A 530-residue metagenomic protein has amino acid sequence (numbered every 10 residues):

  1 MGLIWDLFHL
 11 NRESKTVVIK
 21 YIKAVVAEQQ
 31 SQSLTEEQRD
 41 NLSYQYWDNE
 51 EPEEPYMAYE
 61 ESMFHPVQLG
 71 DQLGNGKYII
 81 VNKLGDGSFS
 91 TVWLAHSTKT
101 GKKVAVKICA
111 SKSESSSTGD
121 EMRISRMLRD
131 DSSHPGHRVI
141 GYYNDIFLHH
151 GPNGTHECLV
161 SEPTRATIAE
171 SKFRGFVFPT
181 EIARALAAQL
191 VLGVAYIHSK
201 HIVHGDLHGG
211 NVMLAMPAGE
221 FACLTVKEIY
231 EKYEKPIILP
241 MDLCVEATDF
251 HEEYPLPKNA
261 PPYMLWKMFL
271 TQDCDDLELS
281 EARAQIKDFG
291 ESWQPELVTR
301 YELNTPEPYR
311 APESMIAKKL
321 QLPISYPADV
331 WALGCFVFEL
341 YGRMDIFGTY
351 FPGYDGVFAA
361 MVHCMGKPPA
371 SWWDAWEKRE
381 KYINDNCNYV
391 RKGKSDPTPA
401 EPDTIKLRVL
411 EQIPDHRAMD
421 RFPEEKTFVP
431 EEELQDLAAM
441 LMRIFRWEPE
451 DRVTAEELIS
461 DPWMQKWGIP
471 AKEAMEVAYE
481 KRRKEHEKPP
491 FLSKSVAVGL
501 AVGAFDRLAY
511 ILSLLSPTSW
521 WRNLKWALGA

Functional and structural regions predicted by a protein language model:
G2-L515, W520-A530: Intrinsically disordered, low-complexity regulatory segments of kinases
